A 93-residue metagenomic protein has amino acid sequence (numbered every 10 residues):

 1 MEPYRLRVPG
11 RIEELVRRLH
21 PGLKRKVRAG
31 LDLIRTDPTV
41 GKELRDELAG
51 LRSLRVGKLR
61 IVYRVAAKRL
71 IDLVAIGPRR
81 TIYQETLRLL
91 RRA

Functional and structural regions predicted by a protein language model:
M1, T39, E43, G77: Residue-level signal for pocket-adjacent positions within structured domains
M1-R25: Arg/Lys-rich, positively charged N-terminal/basic patches that mediate binding to nucleic acids
E2-L6, L59, R64-A93: Enriched for short, Lys/Arg-rich terminal
V8, L44-E47, G57, P78: A secondary-structure boundary/capping signal
E13, R45, Y83: Nucleotide phosphate-binding site architecture
P21, L33-T36, R88: Short, intrinsically disordered, mixed-charge
A29-L54: A short, surface-exposed loop/turn module that caps and links secondary-structure elements
